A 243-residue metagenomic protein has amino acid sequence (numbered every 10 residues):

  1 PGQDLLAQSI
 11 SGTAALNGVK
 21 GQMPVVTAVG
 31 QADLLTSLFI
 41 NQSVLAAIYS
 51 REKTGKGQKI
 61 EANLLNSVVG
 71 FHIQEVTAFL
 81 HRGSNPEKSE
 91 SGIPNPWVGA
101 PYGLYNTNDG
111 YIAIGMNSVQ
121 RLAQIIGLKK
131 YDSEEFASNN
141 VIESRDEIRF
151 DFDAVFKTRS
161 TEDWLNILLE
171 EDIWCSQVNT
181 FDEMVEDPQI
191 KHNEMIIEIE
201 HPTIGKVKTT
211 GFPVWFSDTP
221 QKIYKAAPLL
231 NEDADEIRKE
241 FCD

Functional and structural regions predicted by a protein language model:
P1-I112, M116-N117, Q124: Active-site-adjacent "lid/gating" segments in soluble enzymes
I60, Y102-G103, I197, G205 (+1 more regions): Residue-level detector of beta-strand structural context in well-folded domains
V68, S144, E183-D187: Beta-rich nucleic-acid/ligand-interaction surfaces
F79-S91, E134-E135, D187-H201: Short, surface-exposed loop/helix-turn segments at secondary-structure junctions that function as lids/hinges flanking
P96-E171, C175: Aromatic-enriched alpha-helical interface/lid elements that frame and gate functional surfaces
L169-I190: Conserved PLP cofactor-binding pocket of PLP-dependent enzymes
E200-D243: Flexible, small-/acidic-enriched active-site or ligand-binding loops
